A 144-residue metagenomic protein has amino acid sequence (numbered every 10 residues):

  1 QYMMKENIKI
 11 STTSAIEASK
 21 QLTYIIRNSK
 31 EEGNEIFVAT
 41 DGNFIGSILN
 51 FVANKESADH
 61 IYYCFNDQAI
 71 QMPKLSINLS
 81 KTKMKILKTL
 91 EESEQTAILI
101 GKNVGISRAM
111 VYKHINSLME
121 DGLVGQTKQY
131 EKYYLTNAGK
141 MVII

Functional and structural regions predicted by a protein language model:
Q1-E35, F44-I144: Long, low-complexity, Lys/Arg-enriched
T40-G42: Glycine-rich beta-strand-to-loop/alpha-helix junction loops that act as flexible
